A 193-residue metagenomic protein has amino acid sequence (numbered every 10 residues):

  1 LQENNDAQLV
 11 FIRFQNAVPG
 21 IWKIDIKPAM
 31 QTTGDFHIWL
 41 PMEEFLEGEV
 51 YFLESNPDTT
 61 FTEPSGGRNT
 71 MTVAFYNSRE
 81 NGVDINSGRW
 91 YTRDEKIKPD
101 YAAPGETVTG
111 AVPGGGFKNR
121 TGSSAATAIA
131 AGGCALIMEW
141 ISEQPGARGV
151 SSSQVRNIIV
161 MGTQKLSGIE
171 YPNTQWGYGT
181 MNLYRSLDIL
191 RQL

Functional and structural regions predicted by a protein language model:
L1-D35: Noncatalytic accessory or regulatory domains flanking protease catalytic cores in secreted, cell-surface, and selected
R13-Q15, A29-N56, T60-S65: Acidic, Ser/Thr/Gly/Pro-rich low-complexity segments that form flexible
A29-Q31, N77-R79, E106-V108, D188: Short, glycine-/Ser/Thr-/acidic-enriched flexible segments
E49-R68, A74-I97, T109-S123, E143-P145 (+1 more regions): Active-site-adjacent substrate-recognition loops and nearby beta-strands within hydrolase catalytic domains
M71-A74, D100-A103, T109, T127 (+2 more regions): Structural recognition of the beta-strand scaffold that forms the well-ordered cores of secreted hydrolase catalytic
E106-Y171: Hydrolase catalytic cores
I169-L193: C-terminal domain-closing interface element
